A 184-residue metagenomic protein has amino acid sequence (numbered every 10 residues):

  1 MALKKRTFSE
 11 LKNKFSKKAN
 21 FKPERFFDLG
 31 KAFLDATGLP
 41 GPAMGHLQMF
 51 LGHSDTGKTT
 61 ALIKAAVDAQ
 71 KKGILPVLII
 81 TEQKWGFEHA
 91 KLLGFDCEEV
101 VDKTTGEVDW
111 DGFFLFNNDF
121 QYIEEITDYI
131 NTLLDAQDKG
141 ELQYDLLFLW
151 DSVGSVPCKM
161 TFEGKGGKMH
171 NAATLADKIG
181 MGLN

Functional and structural regions predicted by a protein language model:
A2-W110, T127: The Walker A/P-loop phosphate-binding site
K31-L34, M44, T59-T60, F116-T127 (+1 more regions): Amphipathic alpha-helical transducer elements in NTP-driven molecular machines
H53, K72-L175: Conserved inter-motif catalytic segment of the P-loop NTP-binding fold
